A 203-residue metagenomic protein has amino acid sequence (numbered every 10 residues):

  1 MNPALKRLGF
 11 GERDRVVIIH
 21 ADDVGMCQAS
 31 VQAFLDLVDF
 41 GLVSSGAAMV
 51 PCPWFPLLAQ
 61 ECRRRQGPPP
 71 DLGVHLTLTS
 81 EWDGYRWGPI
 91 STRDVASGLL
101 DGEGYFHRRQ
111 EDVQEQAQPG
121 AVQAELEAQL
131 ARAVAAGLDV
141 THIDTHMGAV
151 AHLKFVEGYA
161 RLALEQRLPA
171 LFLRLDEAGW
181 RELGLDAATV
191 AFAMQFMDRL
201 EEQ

Functional and structural regions predicted by a protein language model:
N2-A4: N- or domain-start disorder-to-order transition segments that initiate the globular core
G9, F34-F40, P56-D71, G88-D101 (+3 more regions): Acidic (Asp/Glu)-rich catalytic clusters
F10-E81: Active-site beta->alpha N-cap acidic-glycine motif
R15-I19, Q114-A117, Q203: Acidic/glycine-enriched edge-of-secondary-structure segments
A21-D22, A47, A117-Q118, M147-G148: A generic structural signal for short
L57-Q60, Y85-R86, K154-F155, L183-L185: Short secondary-structure transition/capping segments
L76-V140: Active-site gating/metal-coordination segments in enzymes
P119-E202: Catalytic domains of cell-wall/extracellular-matrix polysaccharide-remodeling enzymes, centered on de-N-acetylation
